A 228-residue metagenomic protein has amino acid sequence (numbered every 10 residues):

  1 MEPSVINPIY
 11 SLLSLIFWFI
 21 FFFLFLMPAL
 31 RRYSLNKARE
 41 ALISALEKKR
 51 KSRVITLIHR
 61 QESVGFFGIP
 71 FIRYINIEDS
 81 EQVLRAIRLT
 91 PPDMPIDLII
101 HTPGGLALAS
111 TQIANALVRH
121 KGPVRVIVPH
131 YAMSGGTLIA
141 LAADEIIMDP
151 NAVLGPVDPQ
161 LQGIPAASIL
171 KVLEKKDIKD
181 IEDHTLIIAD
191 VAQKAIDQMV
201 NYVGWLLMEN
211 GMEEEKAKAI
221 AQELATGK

Functional and structural regions predicted by a protein language model:
M1-Y131, L138-K228: Terminal-region recognition feature
